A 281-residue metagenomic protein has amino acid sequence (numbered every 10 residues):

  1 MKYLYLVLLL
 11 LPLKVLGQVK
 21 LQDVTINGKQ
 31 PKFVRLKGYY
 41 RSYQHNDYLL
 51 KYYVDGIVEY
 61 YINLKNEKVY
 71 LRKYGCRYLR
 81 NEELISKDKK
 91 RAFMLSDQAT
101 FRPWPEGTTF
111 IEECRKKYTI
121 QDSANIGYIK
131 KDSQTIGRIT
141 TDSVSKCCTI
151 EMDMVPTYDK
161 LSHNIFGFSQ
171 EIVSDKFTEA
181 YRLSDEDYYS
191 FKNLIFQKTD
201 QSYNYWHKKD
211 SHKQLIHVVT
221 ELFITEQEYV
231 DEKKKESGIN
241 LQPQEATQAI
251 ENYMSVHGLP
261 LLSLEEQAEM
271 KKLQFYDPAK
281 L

Functional and structural regions predicted by a protein language model:
M1-L21: Bacterial Sec-dependent N-terminal signal peptides
V19-L281: Surface-exposed, low-complexity/disordered segments and acidic/polar micro-motifs at processing/linker regions
